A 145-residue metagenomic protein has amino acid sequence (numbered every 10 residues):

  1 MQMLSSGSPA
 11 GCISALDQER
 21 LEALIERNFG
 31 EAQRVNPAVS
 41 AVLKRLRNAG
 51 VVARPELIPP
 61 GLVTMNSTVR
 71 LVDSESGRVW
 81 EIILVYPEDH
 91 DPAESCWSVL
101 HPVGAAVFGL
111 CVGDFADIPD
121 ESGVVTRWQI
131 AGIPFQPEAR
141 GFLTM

Functional and structural regions predicted by a protein language model:
M1-P60: N-terminal intrinsically disordered, low-complexity, charge/repeat-rich segments that act as generic
P9, R127-Q129: Acidic/glycine-rich phosphate/pyrophosphate-binding loops and surrounding catalytic core that coordinate Mg2+
E26, S74, F135: Residue-level marker of positions within ordered structural domains that often coincide with functionally constrained
E31-A38, R47-A49, W80-L84, A93-S98 (+1 more regions): Generic detector of short, locally flexible boundary/turn motifs and exposed helical patches
S40-H90: Long amphipathic N-terminal alpha/beta scaffold segment
N66-T68, S76-V125: Non-DNA-binding regulatory cores of transcription-related proteins, predominantly C-terminal effector-binding
A131-M145: Short peripheral tails and domain-boundary helices/loops at the edges of structured domains
